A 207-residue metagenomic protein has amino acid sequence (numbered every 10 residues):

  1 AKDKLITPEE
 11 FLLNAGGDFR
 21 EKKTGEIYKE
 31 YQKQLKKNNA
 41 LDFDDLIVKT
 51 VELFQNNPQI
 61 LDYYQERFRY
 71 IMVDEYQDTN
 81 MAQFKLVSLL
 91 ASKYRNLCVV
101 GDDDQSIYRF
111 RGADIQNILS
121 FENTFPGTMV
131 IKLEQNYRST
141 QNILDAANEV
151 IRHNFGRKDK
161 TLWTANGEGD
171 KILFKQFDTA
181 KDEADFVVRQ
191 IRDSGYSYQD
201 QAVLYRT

Functional and structural regions predicted by a protein language model:
A1-Y70, S92-R95, I115, K171 (+3 more regions): A basic/glycine-biased coupling hinge at the interface between accessory DNA-binding modules
Y31, T50-F54, F68-I71, T79 (+5 more regions): Structural preference for long, well-ordered alpha-helical segments in enzyme cores
Y63-Y64, T79, L89-K93, E122-P126 (+2 more regions): Conserved catalytic network of the ASCE P-loop NTPase/AAA+ motor domain
Y64-Q83, L97-V99, I107-Y108: SF2 helicase catalytic motif II
M81-N96, A113-S120: Short, conserved "post-DEAD/DEAH" coupling segment immediately C-terminal to helicase motif II within the SF2/RecA-like
N96-D102, K132: Structural recognition of the conserved hydrophobic beta-strand(s) that form the central parallel beta-sheet of P-loop
I107-N123, D145-N148: Short regulatory helix/loop adjacent to the ATP-binding pocket of P-loop NTPases
P126-M129, E134-T207: Helicase P-loop NTPase motor core
